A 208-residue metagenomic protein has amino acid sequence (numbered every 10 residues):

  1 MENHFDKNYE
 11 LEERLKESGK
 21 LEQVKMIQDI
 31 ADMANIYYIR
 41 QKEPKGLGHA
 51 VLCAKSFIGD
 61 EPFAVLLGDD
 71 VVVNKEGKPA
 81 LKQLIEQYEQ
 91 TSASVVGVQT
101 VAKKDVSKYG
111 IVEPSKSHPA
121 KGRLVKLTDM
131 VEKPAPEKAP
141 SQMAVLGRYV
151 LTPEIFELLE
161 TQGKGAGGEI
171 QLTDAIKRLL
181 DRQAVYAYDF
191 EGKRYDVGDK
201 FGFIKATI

Functional and structural regions predicted by a protein language model:
M1-E2, G46-L47, D196: Short active-site-adjacent helix-start/loop capping segments
E2-G19: N-terminal FAD cofactor-binding segment of flavoenzymes
N3, S56, R178-D181: Solvent-exposed polar/charged
H4, Q41, F190: Acidic/polar N-terminal loop/beta-strand segments that form early-domain functional surfaces
L11-E13, L21, I27-P114, L159-Q162: Conserved beta-loop-beta/alpha segment of the NTase-like Rossmann-fold superfamily that binds/positions NTPs
A64, V72, G77-L81, I85-E89 (+1 more regions): Catalytic-core segments of class I nucleotidyltransferases/pyrophosphorylases that form NMP-activated intermediates
